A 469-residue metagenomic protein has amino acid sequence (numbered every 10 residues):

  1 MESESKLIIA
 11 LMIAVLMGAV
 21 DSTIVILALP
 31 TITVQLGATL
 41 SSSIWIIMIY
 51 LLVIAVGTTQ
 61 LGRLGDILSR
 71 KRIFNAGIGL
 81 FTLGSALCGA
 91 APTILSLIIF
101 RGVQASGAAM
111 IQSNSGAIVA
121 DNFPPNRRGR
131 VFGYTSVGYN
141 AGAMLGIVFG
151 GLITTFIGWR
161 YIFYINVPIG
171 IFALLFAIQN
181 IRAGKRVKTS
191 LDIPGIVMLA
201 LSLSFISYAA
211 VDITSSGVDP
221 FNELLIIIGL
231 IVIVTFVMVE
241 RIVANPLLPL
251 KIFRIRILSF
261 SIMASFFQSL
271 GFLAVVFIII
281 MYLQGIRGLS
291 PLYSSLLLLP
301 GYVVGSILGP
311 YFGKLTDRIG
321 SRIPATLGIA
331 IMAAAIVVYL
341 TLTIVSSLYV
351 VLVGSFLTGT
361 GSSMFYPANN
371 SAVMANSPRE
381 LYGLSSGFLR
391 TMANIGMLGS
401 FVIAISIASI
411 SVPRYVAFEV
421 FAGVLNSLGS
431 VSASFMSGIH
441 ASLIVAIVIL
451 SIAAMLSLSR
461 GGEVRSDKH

Functional and structural regions predicted by a protein language model:
K6-V20, V25-L27, L40, D219-L225 (+2 more regions): 12-transmembrane solute porter fold
A28-V56, S96-I98, L292-Y293: Extracellular/periplasmic helix-loop-helix junction of adjacent transmembrane segments in MFS-like secondary
L29, G142-T154, G158, A210 (+1 more regions): Small-residue (Gly/Pro/Ala) motifs that create kinks and tight helix-helix packing interfaces
T31-T33, G62-R63, I67, L152 (+2 more regions): Membrane-interface helix termini in secondary transporters
V34, G84-G89, Q104, A177 (+3 more regions): MFS-fold secondary transporters
M48-G62, Q112, G116, L299-F312: Central cavity-lining transmembrane alpha-helices of secondary-active solute carriers, predominantly the Major
T58-P194: Helix-loop-helix hairpins in multi-pass membrane proteins, especially solute transporters
T155-A264, I447: Hydrophobic transmembrane-helix bundles of small-molecule transporters
